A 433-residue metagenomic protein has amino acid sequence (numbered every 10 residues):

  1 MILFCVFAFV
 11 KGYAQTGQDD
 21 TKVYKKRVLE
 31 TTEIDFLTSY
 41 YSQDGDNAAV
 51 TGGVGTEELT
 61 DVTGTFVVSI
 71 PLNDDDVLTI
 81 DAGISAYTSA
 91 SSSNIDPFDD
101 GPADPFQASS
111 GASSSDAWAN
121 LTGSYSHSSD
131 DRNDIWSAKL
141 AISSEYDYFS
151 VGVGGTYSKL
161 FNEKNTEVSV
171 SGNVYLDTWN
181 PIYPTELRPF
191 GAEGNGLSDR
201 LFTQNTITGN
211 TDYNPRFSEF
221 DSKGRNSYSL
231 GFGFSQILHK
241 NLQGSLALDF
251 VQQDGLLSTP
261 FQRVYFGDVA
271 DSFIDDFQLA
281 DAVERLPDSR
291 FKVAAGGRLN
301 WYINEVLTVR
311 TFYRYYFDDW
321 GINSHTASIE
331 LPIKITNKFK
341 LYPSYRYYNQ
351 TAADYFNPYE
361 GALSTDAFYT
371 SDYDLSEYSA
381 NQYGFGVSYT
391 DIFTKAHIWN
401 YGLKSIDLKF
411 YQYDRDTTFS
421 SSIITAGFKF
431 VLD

Functional and structural regions predicted by a protein language model:
T16-T32, N73-V77, D130-N133, N162-E167 (+6 more regions): Short loop/turn motifs that connect adjacent beta-strands in outer-membrane beta-barrel proteins
T21-K22, D46-G52, D81, S91-P97 (+6 more regions): Outer-membrane beta-barrel translocator domains and adjoining extracellular loop/strand segments of Gram-negative
F36-S42, I80-I84, A138-I142, V153-G155 (+8 more regions): Transmembrane beta-barrel strands of outer-membrane/channel proteins
Y40-T63: Surface-exposed strand-loop-strand hairpins of Gram-negative outer-membrane beta-barrel proteins
N47-V50, G55, G83-L121, E167-K240 (+1 more regions): Outer-membrane beta-barrel translocator/channel fold
E58-G64, S115-L121, D147-V153, G224-L230 (+4 more regions): Residues that define the transmembrane beta-barrel architecture of outer-membrane proteins
F66-I70, L121-H127, G155-K159, F232-Q236 (+6 more regions): Residues on the lipid-exposed face of transmembrane beta-strands in outer-membrane beta-barrel proteins
D99, F106-S110, V251, L256-S289 (+5 more regions): Outer membrane beta-barrel transmembrane domains
